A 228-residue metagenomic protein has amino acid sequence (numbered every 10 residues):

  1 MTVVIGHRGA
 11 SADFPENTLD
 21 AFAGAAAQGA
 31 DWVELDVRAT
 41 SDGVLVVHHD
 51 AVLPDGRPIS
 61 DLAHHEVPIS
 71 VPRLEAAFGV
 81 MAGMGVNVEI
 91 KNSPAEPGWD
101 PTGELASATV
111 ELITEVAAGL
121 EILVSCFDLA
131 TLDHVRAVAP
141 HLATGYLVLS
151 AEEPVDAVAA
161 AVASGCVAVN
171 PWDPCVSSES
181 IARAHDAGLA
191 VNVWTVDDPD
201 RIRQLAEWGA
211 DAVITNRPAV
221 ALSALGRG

Functional and structural regions predicted by a protein language model:
M1-T2, G228: Actinobacteria-biased recognition of intrinsically disordered, low-complexity terminal regions
T2-H49, W99, A108, L112 (+1 more regions): Conserved N-terminal beta1-alpha1 strand-loop-helix module at the mouth
V3-V4, D31, V37-G83, I90-S93 (+2 more regions): An active-site metal/cofactor-coordinating segment within enzyme catalytic domains
G9, T40, V52-L53, H64 (+3 more regions): Hydrophobic pocket-lining residues within nucleotide cofactor-binding pockets
T18, S70, L74, A106: Aromatic/hydrophobic pocket-lining residues that form the small-molecule binding cavity in soluble enzyme cores
V80-V86, I90-G228: Short loop-to-alpha-helix "cap/lid" segments that border enzyme active sites across diverse enzyme classes
